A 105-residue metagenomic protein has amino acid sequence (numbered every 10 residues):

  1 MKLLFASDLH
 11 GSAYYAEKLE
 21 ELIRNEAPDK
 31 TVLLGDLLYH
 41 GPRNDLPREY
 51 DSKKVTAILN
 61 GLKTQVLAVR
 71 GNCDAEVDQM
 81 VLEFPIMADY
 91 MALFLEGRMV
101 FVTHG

Functional and structural regions predicted by a protein language model:
K2-L95: Core catalytic region of metal-dependent phosphoesterases/phosphodiesterases, especially metallo-beta-lactamase-like
D8-L9, V102-G105: Histidine-centered catalytic micro-motifs
